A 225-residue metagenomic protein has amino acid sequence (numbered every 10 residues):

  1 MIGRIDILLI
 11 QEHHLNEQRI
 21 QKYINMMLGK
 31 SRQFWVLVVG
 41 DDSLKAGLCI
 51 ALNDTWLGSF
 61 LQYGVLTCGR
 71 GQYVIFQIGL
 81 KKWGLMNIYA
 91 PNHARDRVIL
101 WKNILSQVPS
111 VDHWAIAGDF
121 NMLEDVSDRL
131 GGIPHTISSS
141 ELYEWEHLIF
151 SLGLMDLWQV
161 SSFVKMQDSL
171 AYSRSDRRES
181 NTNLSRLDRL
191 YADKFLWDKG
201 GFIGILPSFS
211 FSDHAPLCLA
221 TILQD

Functional and structural regions predicted by a protein language model:
M1-D225: A shared catalytic/ligand-binding motif for oxyanion handling
